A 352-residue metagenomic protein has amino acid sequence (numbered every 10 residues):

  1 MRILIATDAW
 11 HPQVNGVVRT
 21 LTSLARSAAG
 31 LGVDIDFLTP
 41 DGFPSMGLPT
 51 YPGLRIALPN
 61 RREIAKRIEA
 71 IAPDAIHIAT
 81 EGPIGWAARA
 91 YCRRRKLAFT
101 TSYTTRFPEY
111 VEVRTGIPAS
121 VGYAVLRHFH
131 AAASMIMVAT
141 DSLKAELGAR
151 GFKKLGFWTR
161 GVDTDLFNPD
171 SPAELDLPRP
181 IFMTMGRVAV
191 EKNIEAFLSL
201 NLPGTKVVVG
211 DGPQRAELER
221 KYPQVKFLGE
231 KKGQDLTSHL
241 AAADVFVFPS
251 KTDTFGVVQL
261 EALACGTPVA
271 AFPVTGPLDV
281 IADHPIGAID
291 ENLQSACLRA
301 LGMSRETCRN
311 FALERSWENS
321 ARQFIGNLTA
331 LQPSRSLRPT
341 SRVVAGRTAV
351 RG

Functional and structural regions predicted by a protein language model:
A98-T100, E109-H128: Nucleotide-sugar donor phosphate/pyrophosphate-binding loop at the beta->alpha transition of glycosyltransferases
A124-D170: Donor nucleotide-sugar binding/catalytic pocket of nucleotide-sugar-dependent glycosyltransferases
H130, E230-K231, S238-A243, F324: Short alpha-helical donor nucleotide-sugar binding micro-motif in glycosyltransferases
E174-V207: Conserved donor-binding/catalytic core segment of Leloir-type glycosyltransferases
A216-Q234: Nucleotide-activated donor-binding/catalytic signature segment of Leloir-type glycosyltransferases, i.e., the conserved
K251: Aromatic "clamp/platform" in nucleotide-sugar-dependent glycosyltransferases that forms part of the donor/acceptor
Q259, A264, P268-A271: Short hydrophobic beta-strand element within catalytic cores of glycosyltransferases and related nucleotide-activated
G302-R342: A charged, aromatic-enriched C-terminal amphipathic alpha-helix characteristic of glycosyltransferases across folds
